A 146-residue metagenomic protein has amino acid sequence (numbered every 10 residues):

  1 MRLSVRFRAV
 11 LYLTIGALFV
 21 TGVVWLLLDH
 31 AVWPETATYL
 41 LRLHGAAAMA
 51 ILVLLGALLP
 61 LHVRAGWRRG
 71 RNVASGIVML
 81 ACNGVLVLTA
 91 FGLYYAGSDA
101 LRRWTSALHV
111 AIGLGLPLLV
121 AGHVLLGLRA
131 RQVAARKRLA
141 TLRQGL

Functional and structural regions predicted by a protein language model:
M1-L146: Membrane-embedded alpha-helical bundles that constitute the cytochrome b-like, heme-associated redox core of multi-pass
